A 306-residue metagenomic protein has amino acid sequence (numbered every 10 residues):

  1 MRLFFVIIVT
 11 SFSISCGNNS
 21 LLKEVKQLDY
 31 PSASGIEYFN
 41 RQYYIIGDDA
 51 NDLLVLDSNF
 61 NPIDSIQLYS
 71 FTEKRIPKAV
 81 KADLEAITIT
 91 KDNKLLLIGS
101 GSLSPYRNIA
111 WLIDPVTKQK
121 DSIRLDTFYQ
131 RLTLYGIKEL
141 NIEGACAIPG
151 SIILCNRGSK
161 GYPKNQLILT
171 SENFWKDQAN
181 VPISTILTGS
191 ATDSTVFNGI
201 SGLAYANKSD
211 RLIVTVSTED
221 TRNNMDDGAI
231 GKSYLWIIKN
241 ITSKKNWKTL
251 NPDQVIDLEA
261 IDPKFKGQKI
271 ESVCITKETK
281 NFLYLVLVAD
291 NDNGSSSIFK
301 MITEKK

Functional and structural regions predicted by a protein language model:
M1-K23: Bacterial Sec-dependent N-terminal signal peptides
G17-K306: Sequence/structural signature of beta-propeller domains
